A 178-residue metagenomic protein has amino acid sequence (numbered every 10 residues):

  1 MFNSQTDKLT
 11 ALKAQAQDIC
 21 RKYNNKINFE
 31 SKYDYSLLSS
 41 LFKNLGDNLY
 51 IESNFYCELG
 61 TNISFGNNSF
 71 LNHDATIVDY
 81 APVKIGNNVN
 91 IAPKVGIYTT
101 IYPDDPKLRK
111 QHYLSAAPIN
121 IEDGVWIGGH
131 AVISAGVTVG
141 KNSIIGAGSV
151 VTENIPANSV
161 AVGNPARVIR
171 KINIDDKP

Functional and structural regions predicted by a protein language model:
M1-N48, A166-R170, I174-P178: Terminal amphipathic alpha-helical/low-complexity segments used for targeting or macromolecular assembly
Y50, W126, I144, V160-V162: Short-chain dehydrogenase/reductase
F55-F65, F70-T138, N164-P178: Flexible, glycine/small-residue-enriched loop-and-beta-strand segment within the central core of proteins
N90, S143-I144: Short alpha-helix at the nucleotide-sugar/activated-sugar donor binding site of glycosyltransferases and closely
V137, N158-S159: Extracytoplasmic/periplasmic beta-strand context in beta-sandwich domains, especially the cupredoxin/COX2 CuA-binding
V151-T152: Short hydrophobic beta-strand element within catalytic cores of glycosyltransferases and related nucleotide-activated
